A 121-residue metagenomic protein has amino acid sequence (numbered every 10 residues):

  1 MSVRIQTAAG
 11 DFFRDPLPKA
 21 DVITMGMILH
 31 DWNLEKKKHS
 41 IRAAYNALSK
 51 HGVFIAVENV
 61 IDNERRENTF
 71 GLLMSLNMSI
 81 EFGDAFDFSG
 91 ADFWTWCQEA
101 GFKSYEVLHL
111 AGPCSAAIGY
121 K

Functional and structural regions predicted by a protein language model:
M1-K121: Alpha-helical subdomain
